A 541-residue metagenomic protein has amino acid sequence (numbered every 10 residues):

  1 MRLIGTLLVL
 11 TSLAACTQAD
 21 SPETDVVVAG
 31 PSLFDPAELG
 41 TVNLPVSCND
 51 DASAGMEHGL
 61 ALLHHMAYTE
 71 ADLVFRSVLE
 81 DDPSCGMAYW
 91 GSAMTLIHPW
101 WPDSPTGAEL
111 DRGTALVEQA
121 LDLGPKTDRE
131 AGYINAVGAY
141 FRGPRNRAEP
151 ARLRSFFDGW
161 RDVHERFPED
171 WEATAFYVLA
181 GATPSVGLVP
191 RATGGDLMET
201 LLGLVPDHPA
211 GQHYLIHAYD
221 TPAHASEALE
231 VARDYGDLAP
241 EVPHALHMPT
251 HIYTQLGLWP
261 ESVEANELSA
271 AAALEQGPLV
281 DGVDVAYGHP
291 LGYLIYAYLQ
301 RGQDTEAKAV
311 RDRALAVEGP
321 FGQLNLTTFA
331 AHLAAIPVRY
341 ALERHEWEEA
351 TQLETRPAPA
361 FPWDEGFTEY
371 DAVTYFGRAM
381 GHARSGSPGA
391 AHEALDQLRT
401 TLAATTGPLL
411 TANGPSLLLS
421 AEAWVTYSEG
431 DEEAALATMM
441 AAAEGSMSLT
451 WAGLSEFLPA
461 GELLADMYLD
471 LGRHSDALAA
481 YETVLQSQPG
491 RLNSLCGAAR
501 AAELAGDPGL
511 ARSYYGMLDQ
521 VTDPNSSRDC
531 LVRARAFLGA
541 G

Functional and structural regions predicted by a protein language model:
S12-A15: C-terminal motif of bacterial Sec signal peptides marking the signal peptidase cleavage site
T17-A19: Bacterial signal peptide processing site
E23-E169, T174-Q255, L268, A272-L294 (+10 more regions): Short coil/linker segments at helix-helix boundaries
L417, A435-L485: Generic long, charged, amphipathic alpha-helical segments
L510-G541: Terminal, low-structured helical/coil segments at or just beyond the last alpha-helical repeat
